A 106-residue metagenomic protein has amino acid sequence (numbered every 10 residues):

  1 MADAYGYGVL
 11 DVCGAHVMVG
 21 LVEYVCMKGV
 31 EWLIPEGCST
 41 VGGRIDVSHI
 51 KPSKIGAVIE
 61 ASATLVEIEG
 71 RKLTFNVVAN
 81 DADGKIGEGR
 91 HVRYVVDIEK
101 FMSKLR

Functional and structural regions predicted by a protein language model:
M1-A15: Catalytic strand-loop segment that frames the active site of acyl-thioester-processing enzymes
M27-E60: Hydrophobic beta-strand-centered segment that forms part of the acyl-chain substrate-binding groove
V47-A82: Hydrophobic beta-sheet segments that form the core/acyl-binding groove of ACP/CoA-dependent acyl-chain-processing
V78, H91-V92: Residue-level structural signal for beta-strand termini and adjacent loop
V92-R106: C-terminal output/interaction extensions
